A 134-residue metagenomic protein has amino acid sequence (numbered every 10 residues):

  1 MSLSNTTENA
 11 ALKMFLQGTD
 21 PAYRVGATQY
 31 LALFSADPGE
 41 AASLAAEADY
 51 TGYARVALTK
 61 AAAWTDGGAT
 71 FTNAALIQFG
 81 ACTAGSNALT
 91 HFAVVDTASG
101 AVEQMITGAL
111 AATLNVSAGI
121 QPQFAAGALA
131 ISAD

Functional and structural regions predicted by a protein language model:
M1-F92, D96-D134: Small cysteine-rich, disulfide-bonded extracellular modules of the LU/uPAR three-finger superfamily and closely related
